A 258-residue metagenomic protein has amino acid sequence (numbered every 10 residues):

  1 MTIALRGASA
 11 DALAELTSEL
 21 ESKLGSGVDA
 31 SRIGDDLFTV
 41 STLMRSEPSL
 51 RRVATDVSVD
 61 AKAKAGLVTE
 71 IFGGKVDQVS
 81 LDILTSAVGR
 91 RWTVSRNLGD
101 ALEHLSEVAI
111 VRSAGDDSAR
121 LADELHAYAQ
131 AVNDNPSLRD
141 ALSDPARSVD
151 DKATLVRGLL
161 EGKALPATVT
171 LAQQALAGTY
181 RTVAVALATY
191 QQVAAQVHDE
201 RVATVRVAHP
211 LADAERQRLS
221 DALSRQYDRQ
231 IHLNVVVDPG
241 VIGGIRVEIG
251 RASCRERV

Functional and structural regions predicted by a protein language model:
M1-R246: Elongated, mostly alpha-helical coiled-coil "stalk/stator" tethers of large membrane protein machines
I249-V258: Residue-level detector of conserved catalytic or cofactor/ligand-binding positions in enzyme active sites
